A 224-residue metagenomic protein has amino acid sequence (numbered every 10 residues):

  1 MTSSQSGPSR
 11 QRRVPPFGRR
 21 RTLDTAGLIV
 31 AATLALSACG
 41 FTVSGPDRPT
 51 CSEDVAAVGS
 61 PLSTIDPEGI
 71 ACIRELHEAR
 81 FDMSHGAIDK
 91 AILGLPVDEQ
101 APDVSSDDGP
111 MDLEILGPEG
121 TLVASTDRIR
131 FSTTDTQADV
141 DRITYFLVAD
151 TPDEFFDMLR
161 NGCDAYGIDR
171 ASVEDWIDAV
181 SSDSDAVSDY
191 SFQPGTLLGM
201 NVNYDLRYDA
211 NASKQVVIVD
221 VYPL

Functional and structural regions predicted by a protein language model:
T2-S4, S44-G45: Beta/coil-rich, acidic/histidine-enriched accessory regions frequently appended to metallopeptidases
S4-G27: Bacterial N-terminal signal peptides that target proteins for export
V30-T33: Alpha-helical transmembrane segments
A35-A38: C-terminal motif of bacterial Sec signal peptides marking the signal peptidase cleavage site
F41-G120: Extracytoplasmic low-complexity, Pro/Thr/Ser/Ala/Gly-rich segments that lie immediately after a secretion/anchoring
V58, S172-L224: Extracellularly exposed regions in secreted/surface proteins, prominently low-complexity, repeat-rich
E119, A124-R142, T196-G199, A210-K214: Short, solvent-exposed coil/turn segments at beta-strand boundaries
S125-A186: Long, charged/polar, surface-exposed segments that mediate recognition or autoinhibition
